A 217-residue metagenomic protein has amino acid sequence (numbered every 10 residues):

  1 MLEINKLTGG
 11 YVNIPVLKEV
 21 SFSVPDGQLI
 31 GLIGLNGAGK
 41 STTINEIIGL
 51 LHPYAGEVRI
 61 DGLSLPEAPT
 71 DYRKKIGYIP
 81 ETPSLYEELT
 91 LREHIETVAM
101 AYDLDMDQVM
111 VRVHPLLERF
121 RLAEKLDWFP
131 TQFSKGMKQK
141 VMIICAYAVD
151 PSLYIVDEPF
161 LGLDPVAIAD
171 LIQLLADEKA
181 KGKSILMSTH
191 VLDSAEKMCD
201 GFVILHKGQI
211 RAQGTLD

Functional and structural regions predicted by a protein language model:
I48: Helix-to-loop junction immediately C-terminal to a conserved catalytic motif
G56-S64, Y72: Conserved ABC transporter NBD signature motif
E96, M100, D107-K125: Conserved ABC ATPase "signature" region
F129-G136: Conserved ABC ATPase signature
Y154-E158: Catalytic Walker B motif of ABC-type/P-loop ATPase nucleotide-binding domains
A195-K197: A short, surface-exposed alpha-helical micro-motif characterized by mixed small hydrophobic and charged/polar residues
